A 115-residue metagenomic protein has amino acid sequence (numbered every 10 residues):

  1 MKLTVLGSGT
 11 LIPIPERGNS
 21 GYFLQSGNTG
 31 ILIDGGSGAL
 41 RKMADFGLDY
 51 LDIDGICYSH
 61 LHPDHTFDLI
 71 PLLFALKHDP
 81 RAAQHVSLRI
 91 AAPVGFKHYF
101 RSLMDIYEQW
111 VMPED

Functional and structural regions predicted by a protein language model:
M1-D115: Binuclear metal-dependent hydrolase catalytic cores
